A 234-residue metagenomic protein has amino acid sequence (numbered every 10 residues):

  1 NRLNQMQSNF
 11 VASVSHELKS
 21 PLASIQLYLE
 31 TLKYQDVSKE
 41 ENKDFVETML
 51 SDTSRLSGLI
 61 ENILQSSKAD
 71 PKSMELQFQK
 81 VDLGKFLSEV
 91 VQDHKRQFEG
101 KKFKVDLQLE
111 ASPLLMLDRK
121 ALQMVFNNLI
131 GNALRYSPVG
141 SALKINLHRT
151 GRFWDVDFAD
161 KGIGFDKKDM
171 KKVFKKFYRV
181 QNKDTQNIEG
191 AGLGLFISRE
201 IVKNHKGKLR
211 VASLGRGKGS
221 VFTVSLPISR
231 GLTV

Functional and structural regions predicted by a protein language model:
S51-L56: Short alpha-helical segment of the dimerization/phosphotransfer core of two-component systems
P71-L76, L114-L117: Conserved micro-motifs of the catalytic ATP-binding
Q77-K80, E99, K104-P113: Conserved catalytic submotifs in the C-terminal HATPase_c
A133-L134: Short helix-loop "hinge" at the ATP-lid/N-box region of the Bergerat-fold HATPase_c
F165-F177: Short conserved segment of the HATPase_c
E189, G194, S198: Short alpha-helical Gxxx[C/S/T] motif in the catalytic ATP-binding
K206-A212: Glycine-rich ATP-binding loops of the HATPase_c
